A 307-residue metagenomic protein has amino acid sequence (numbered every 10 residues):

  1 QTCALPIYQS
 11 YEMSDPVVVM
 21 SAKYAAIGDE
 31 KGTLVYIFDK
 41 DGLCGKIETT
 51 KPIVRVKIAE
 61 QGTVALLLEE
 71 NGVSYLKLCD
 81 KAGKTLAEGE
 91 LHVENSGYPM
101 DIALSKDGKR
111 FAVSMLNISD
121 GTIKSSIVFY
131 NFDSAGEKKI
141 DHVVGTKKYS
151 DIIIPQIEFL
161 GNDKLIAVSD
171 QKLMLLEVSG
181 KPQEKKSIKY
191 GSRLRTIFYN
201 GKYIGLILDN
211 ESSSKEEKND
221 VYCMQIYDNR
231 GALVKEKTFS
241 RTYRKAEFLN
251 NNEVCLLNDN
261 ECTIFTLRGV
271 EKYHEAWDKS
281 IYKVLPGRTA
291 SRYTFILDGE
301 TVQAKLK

Functional and structural regions predicted by a protein language model:
T2-L5: Short, small-residue-biased leader/transition segments that mark boundaries at the very start of proteins
I7-S114: Non-cytosolic head/periplasmic domains of membrane-anchored proteins
I7-Y11, G45-K51, L86-L91, K138-T146 (+4 more regions): Beta-propeller fold detector
Y11-K23, K51-G62, N95-A103, T146-L160 (+4 more regions): Repeated scaffold domains used in trafficking and secretory/extracellular systems, primarily beta-propellers
A25, T63-A65, G108-F111, K164-I166 (+3 more regions): Hydrophobic beta-strand positions that form the internal "hydrophobic ladder" of WD40/Gbeta-like beta-propeller blades
T33-I37, G72-L78, S119-N131, D170-E177 (+3 more regions): Structural motif
E90-H92, S96-E216, C223: Acidic, serine/threonine- and glycine-rich low-complexity intrinsically disordered segments that serve as flexible
E211-K307: Hydrophilic extracytoplasmic domains
